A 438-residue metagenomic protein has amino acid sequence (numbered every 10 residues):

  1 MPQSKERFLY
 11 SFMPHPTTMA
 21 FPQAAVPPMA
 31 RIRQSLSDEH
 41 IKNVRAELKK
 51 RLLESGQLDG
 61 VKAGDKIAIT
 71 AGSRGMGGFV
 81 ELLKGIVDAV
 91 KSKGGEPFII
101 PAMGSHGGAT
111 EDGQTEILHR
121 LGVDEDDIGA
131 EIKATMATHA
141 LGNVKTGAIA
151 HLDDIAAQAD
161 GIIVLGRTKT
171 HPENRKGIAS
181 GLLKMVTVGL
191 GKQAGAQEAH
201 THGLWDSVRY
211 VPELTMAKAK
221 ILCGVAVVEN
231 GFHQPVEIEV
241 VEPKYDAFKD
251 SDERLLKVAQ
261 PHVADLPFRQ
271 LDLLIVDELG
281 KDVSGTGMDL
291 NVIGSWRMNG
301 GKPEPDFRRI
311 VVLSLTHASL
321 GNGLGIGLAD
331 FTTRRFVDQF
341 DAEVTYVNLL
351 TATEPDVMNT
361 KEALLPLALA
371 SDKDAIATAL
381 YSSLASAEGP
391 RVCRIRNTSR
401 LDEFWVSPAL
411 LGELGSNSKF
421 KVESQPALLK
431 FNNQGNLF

Functional and structural regions predicted by a protein language model:
K5-E47: N-terminal amphipathic/basic leader segments beginning at the initiator methionine
R51-A68, K91-S92: Glycine-rich phosphate/diphosphate-binding loops that line cofactor/substrate pockets in enzymes
K66-G75, F98-M103, C393: Short glycine-rich or small-residue beta-strand-to-loop segments that form or flank ligand, phosphate, metal/Fe-S
G77-E96: Histidine-anchored nucleotide/phosphate-binding helix
G113-G177: An acidic, phosphate/nucleotide-engaging active-site surface
I155-A157, L165-Q234, E239-V241, A259 (+1 more regions): Conserved phosphate- and dinucleotide-binding cores of soluble alpha/beta proteins, encompassing both enzyme active
I238-V241, Y245-L290: A conserved active-site cap/scaffold subdomain adjacent to cofactor or substrate pockets
V292-G294, N299-F438: C-terminal non-catalytic interaction/assembly regions of soluble proteins
